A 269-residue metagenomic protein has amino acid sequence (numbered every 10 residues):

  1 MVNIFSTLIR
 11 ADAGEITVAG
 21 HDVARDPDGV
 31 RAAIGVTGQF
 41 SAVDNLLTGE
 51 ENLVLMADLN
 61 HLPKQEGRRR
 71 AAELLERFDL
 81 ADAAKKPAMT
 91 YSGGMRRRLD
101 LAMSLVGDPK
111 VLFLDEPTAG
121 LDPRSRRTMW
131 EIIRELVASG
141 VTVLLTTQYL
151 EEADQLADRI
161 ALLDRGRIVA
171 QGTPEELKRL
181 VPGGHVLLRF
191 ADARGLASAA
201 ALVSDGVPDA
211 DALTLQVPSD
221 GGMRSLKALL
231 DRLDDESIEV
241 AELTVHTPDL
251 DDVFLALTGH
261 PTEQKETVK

Functional and structural regions predicted by a protein language model:
S6: Helix-to-loop junction immediately C-terminal to a conserved catalytic motif
G14-R25, V30: Conserved ABC transporter NBD signature motif
V54, D58, Q65-A83: Conserved ABC ATPase "signature" region
D108: Conserved catalytic motifs of ABC-family nucleotide-binding domains
L112-D115: Catalytic Walker B motif of ABC-type/P-loop ATPase nucleotide-binding domains
M129-D220: ABC transporter nucleotide-binding domain
